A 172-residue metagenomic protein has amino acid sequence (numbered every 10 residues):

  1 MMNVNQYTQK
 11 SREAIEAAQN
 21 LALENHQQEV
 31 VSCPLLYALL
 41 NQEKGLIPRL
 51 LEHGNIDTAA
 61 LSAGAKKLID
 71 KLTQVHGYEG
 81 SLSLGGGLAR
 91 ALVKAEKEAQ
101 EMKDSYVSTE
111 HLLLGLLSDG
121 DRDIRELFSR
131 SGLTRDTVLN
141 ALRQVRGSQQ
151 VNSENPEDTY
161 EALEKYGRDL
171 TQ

Functional and structural regions predicted by a protein language model:
M1-Q172: Histone-fold recognition with a strong bias for associated Lys/Arg-rich disordered tails
